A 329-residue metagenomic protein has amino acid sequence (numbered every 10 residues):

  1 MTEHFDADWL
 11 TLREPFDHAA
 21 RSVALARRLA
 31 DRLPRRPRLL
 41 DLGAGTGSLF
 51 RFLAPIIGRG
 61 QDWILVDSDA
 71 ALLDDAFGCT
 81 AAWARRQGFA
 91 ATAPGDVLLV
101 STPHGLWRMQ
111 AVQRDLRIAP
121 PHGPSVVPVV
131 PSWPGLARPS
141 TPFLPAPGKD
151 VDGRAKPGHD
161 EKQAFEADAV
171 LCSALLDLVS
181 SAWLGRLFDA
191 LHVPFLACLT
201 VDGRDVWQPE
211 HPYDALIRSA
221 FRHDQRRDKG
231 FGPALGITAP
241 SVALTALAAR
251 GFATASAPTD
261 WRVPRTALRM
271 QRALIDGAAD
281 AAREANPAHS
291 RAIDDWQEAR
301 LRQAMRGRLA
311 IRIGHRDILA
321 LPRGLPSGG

Functional and structural regions predicted by a protein language model:
M1-L33, T46: Class I SAM-dependent methyltransferase Rossmann-like catalytic core, especially the SAM/SAH-binding loop
R36-G45: Conserved class I S-adenosyl-L-methionine
G47-R51: Glycine-rich SAM-binding Motif I of class I
L53-R117: Class I SAM-dependent methyltransferase SAM/SAH-binding core
L171: A conserved beta-strand element that flanks and buttresses the S-adenosyl-L-methionine
L178-L191: A short, conserved alpha-helix within the catalytic core of class I
V193-P258: Conserved catalytic/acceptor-binding region of the Class I
A255-M305: C-terminal helical/coil "lid" or tail adjacent to the Rossmann-like core of SAM-dependent
